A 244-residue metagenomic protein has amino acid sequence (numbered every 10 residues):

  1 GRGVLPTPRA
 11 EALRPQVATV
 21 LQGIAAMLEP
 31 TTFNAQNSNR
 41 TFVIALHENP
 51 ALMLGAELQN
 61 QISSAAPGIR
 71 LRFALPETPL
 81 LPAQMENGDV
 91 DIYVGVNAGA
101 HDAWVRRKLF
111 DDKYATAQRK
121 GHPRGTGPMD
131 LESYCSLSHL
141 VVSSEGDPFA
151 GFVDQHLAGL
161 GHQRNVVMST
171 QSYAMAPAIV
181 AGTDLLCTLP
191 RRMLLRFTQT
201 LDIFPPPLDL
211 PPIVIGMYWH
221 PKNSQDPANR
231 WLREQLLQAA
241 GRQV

Functional and structural regions predicted by a protein language model:
L5-F33: Alpha-helical "hinge/linker" immediately C-terminal to small N-terminal DNA-binding modules
T7-A10, I44, Q84-E86, Y134 (+2 more regions): Hydrophobic residues within well-ordered alpha-helices
P15-T19, E57-Q61, T78-Y114, Q118 (+2 more regions): Short beta-strand-centered segments that line the small-molecule binding cleft or hinge of alpha/beta clamshell
A35-Q36, A103-H139, N229-R230: Flexible hinge/capping segments at coil-to-helix
S38-H101, Q163, T170: Central regulatory/effector-binding core of bacterial HTH transcription factors
L54, T126, L131, D202-V244: A late-sequence structural motif
V96, R124-D130, S138-L160, Q225-N229 (+2 more regions): Secondary-structure junction motif
D102-K108, D112, Q171-P221: Beta-alpha-beta core module
